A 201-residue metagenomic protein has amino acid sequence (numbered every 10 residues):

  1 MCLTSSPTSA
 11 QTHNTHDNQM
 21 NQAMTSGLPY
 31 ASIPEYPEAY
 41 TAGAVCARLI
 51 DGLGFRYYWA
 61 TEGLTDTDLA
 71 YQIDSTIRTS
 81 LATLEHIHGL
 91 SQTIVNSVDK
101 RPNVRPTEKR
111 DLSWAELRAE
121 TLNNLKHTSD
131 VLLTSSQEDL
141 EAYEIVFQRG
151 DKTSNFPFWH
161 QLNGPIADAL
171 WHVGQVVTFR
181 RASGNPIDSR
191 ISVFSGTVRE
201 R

Functional and structural regions predicted by a protein language model:
S5-P7: N-terminal signal peptide c-region/cleavage motif recognized by signal peptidases
A10-Q11: Boundary of Sec targeting at the N-terminus
D17-N21, A47-D51, F55-Y58, A70-K109 (+1 more regions): Short, contiguous alpha-helical
N18-P34, E62, K100: Short alpha-helical hairpin
Y30-G43, V98-R110: Acidic/histidine-rich, surface-exposed loop or edge segments in extracytoplasmic proteins
T61, T65-D68, I94-R105, L132-D139 (+1 more regions): Membrane-helix exit/interface motif
L112-V173: Acidic/histidine-rich alpha-helical segments that form the ligand environment of transition-metal centers
